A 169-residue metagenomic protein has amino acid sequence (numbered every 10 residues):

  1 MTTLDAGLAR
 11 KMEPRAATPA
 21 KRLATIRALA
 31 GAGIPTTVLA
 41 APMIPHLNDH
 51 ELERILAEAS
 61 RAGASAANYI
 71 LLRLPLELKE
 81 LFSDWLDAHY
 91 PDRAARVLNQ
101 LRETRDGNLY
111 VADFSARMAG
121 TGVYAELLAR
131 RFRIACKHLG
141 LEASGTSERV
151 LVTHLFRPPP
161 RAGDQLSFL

Functional and structural regions predicted by a protein language model:
M1, G31, E103-T104: Short, flexible segments with low predicted structural confidence
M1-I26, P35-L39, A66-L72: Core AdoMet radical
A9-K11, A41, D113-M118: Glycine- and acidic
A24, H50-L169: Auxiliary Fe-S-binding modules of radical SAM enzymes
P42-M43, S144: Acidic, glycine-rich active-site loops and adjacent beta-strand->loop/helix elements that engage anionic groups
I44-D49: Acidic-and-aromatic substrate-binding clefts and catalytic sites of carbohydrate-active enzymes
